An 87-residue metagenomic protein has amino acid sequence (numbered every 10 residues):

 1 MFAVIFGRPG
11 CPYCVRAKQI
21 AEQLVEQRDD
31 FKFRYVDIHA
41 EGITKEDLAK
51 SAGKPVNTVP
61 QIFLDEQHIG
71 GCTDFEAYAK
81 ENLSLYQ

Functional and structural regions predicted by a protein language model:
M1-R34: Local sequence-structure signature of Cys/Sec-based thiol-disulfide redox active-site neighborhoods
R8, I38, D65: Acidic/polar N-terminal loop/beta-strand segments that form early-domain functional surfaces
P12-Y13, I43, G70: Short alpha-helical
V15, Q19, E46, A77: Alpha-helical elements of the RecA-like P-loop NTPase motor core of helicases
A17, G42, F63, T73: Solvent-exposed, flexible loop/coil residues
D30, N57-V59: Short secondary-structure junction motifs
V36-V56, E81-L85: Thioredoxin-like thiol-disulfide oxidoreductase module
N57, L64-Q87: Non-catalytic, surface beta->alpha helical segment in thiol-disulfide oxidoreductase systems
